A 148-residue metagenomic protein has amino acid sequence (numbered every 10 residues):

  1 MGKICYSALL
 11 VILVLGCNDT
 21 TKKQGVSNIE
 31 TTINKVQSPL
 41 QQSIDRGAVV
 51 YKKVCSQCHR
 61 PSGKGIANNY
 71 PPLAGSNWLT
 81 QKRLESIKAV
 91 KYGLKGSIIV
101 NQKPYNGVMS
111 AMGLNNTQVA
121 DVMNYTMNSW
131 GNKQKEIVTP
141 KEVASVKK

Functional and structural regions predicted by a protein language model:
G2-L9: Sec-dependent signal peptide recognition, specifically the positively charged N-region followed immediately by
L13-G16: C-terminal motif of bacterial Sec signal peptides marking the signal peptidase cleavage site
D19: Short, conserved catalytic or interaction motifs in soluble domains
K23-V50, S145-V146: Electrostatic cytochrome c docking/interface patches
L40-I66, W78-Y92: Sequence/structural segment immediately N-terminal to covalent heme-attachment motifs in c-type and related
N68-A74, K95-K147: Axial heme c-ligation environment in periplasmic c-type cytochrome domains
